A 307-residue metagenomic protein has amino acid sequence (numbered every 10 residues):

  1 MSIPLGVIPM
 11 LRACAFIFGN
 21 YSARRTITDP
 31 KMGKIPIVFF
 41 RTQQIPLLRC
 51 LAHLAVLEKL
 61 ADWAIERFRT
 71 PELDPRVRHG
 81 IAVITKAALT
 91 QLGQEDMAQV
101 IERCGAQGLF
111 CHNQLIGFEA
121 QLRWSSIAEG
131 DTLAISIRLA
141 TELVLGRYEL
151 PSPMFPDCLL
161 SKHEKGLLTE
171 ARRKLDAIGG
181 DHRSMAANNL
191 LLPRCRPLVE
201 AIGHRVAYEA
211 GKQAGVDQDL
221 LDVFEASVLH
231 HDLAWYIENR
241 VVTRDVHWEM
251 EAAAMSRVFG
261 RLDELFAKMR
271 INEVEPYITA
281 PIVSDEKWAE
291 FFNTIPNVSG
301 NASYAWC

Functional and structural regions predicted by a protein language model:
M1-C307: Flavin-dependent oxidoreductase catalytic core characteristic of acyl-CoA dehydrogenase/oxidase-like enzymes
